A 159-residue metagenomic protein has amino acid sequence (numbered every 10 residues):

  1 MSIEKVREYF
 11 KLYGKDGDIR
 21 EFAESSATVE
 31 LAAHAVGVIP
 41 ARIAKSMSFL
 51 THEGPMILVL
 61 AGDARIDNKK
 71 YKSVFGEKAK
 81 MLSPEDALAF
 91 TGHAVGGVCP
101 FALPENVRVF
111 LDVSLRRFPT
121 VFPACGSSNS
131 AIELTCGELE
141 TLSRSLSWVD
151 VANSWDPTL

Functional and structural regions predicted by a protein language model:
M1-L159: Extended, low-hydrophobicity, polar/charged segments
